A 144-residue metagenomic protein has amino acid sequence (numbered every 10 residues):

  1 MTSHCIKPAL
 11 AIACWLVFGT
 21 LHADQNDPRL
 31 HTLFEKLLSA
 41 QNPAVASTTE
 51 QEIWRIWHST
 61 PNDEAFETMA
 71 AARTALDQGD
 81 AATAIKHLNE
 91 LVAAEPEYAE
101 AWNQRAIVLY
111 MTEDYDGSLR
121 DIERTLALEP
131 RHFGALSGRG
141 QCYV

Functional and structural regions predicted by a protein language model:
H58, V92-A93, R124-A127: Conserved structural position within tetratricopeptide repeats
A65, A99-E100, F133-G134: Helix-start (N-cap) detector for alpha-helical repeat units in TPR-like alpha-solenoids, especially tetratricopeptide
